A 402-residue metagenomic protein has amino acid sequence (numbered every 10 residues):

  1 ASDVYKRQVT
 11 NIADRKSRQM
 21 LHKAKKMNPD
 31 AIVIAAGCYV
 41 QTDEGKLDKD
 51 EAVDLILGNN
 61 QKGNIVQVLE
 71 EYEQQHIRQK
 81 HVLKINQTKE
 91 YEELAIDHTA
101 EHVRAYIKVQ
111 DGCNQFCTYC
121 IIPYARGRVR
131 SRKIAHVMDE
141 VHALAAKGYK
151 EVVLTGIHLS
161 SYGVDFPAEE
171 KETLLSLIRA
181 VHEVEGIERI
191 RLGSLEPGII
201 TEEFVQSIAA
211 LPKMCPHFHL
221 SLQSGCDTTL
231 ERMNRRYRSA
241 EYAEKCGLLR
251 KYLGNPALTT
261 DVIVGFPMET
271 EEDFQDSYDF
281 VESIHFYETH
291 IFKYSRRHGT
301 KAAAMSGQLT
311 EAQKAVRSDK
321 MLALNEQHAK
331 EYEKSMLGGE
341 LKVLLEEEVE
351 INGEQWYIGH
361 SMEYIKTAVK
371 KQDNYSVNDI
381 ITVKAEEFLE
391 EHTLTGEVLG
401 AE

Functional and structural regions predicted by a protein language model:
A1, G156, D227, L258 (+1 more regions): Short acidic (Asp/Glu) and glycine-rich catalytic loops that position anionic groups and cofactors
S2, K6-G163, E203, I208 (+8 more regions): Proteins enriched for Cys/Gly/acidic motifs involved in redox and nucleic-acid/cofactor modification
V33-I34, T42-D43, A146-E271: Conserved SAM/AdoMet-binding glycine-rich loop
T99-V103, C113-Q115, M214, S224 (+5 more regions): Short flexible coil/turn linkers enriched for glycine and charged/polar residues that connect secondary-structure
C117, V137, L154, L192 (+7 more regions): Conserved, mostly hydrophobic/aromatic
G163-H182, G186, M233, R296-Q327: Radical SAM enzyme [4Fe-4S]-AdoMet core and its adjacent flexible, acidic and glycine-rich loops/tails across
E269, I284-F286: Contiguous mid-protein beta-loop-alpha structural module that forms a pocket-lining wall or clamp of enzyme active
A304-E402: Terminal RNA-binding accessory module
